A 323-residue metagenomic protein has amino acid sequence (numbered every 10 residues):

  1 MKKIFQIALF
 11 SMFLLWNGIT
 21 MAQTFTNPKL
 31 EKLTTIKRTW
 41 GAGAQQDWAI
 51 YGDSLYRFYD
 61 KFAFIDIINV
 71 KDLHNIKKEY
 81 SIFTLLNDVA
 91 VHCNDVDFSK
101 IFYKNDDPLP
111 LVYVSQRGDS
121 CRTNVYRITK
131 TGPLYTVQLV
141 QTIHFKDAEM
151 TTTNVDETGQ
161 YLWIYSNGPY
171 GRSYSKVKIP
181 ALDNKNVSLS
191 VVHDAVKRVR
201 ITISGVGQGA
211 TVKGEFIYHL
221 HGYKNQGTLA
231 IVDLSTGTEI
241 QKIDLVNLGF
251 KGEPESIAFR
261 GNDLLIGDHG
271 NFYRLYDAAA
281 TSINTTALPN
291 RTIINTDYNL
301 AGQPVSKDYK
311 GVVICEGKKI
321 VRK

Functional and structural regions predicted by a protein language model:
T34-A63: Beta-strand-rich domains and repeat architectures in extracellular enzymes and scaffolds, especially beta-propellers
I36-G41, I82-V89, Q141-D147, K197-S204 (+1 more regions): Surface loop/turn motifs at the tips and blade-to-blade linkers of beta-strand repeat domains
W40-Y51, V89-L109, D147-Q160, V206-K213 (+1 more regions): Structural signature of eukaryotic scaffold interfaces centered on beta-propeller domains
F62-N69, D119-T129, P169-P180, N225-V232 (+1 more regions): Structural motif
D194-L234: Loop/turn-rich, solvent-exposed surfaces of beta-rich toroidal or solenoidal domains
T238-R260: Conserved blade-ending motifs and adjacent loop-strand segments that build the rim/top face of beta-propeller domains
G252-A279: Blade-level signature of beta-propeller repeat domains, shared across WD40, Kelch, NHL, RCC1 and BNR/Asp-box propellers
A279-A301: Residue-level detector of functionally pivotal "anchor" positions at catalytic/ligand-binding pockets or at interdomain
